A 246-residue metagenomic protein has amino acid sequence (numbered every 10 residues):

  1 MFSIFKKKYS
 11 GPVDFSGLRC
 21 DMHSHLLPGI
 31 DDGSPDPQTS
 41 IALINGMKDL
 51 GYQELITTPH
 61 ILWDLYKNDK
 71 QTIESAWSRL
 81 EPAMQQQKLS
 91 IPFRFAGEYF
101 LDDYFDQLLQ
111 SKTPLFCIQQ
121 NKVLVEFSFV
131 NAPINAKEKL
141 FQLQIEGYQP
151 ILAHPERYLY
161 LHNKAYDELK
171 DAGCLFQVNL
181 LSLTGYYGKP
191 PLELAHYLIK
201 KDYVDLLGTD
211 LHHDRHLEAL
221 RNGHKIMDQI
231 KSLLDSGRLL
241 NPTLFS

Functional and structural regions predicted by a protein language model:
M1-L89: An N-terminally biased module of ancient metal coordination in phosphate/nucleic-acid-related enzymes
I4, R221-S246: Mid-to-C-terminal alpha-helical segments outside catalytic/metal-binding sites
H23, P59, F93, H154 (+1 more regions): Divalent metal-coordination and catalytic microenvironments
K48, Q144, I199-K200: Non-catalytic positions within long, well-ordered alpha-helices that form the structural scaffold/packing of enzyme
K67-F176: Extended substrate/RNA-proximal surfaces in nucleic-acid metabolism proteins
L175-G185: His/Asp/Glu-enriched short active-site or ligand-binding loop at hydrolase and phosphoryl-transfer sites
V204-A219: Short acidic/histidine-rich active-site segments
